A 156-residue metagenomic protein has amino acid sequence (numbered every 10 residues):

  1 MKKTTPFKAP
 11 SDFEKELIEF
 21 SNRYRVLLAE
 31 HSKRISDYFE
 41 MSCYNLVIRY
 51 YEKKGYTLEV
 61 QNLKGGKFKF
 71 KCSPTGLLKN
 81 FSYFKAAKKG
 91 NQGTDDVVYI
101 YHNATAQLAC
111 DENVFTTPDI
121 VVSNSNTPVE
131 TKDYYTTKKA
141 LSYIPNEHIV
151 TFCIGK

Functional and structural regions predicted by a protein language model:
M1-S82: Nuclease-adjacent, charged terminal/linker segments that flank catalytic cores
N62-N146: Active-site metal-binding core of divalent-cation-utilizing nuclease and nuclease-like domains
T127, C153-K156: Short beta-strand-loop-alpha-helix junction that forms the active-site gateway of nucleic-acid-processing nucleases
N146-E147, K156: Long, compositionally biased intrinsically disordered regions
